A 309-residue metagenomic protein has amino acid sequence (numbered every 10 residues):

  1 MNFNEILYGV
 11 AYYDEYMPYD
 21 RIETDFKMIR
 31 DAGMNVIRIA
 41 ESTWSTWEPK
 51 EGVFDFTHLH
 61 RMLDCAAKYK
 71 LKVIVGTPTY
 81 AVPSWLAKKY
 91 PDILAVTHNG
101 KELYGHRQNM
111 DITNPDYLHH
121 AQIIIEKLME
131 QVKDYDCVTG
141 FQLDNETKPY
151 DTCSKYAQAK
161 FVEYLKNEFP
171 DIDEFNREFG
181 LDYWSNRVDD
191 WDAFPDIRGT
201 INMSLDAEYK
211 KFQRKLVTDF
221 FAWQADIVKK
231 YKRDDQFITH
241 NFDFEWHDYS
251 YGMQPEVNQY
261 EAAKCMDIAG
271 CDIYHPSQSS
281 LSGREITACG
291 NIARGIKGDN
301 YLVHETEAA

Functional and structural regions predicted by a protein language model:
M1-R21: Boundary/entry segment of secreted carbohydrate-active catalytic domains
F3-Y8, G33-N35, A67-V73, D134-T139 (+3 more regions): Short, well-ordered coil/turn segments that N-cap beta-strands
Y13-E15, A40-T43, G76-W85, T139-P149 (+2 more regions): Short, solvent-exposed turn/loop segments enriched in Gly/Ser/Thr/Pro and often Arg
M17-I22, G52-H58, P115-I123: Glycine-rich anion/phosphate-binding loops
E23-D31, V36-E102, M129, W223-R233: Aromatic-lined substrate-binding rim segments of carbohydrate-active enzymes
F26-G33, L63-K68, Q131-D136, N258-K264 (+1 more regions): Acidic (Asp/Glu)-rich catalytic clusters
S42-W47, A269-Q278, A309: Conserved radical SAM core fold
E102-I268, D272-S279, G283-I286: Polysaccharide-binding and catalytic clefts of secreted carbohydrate-active enzymes
